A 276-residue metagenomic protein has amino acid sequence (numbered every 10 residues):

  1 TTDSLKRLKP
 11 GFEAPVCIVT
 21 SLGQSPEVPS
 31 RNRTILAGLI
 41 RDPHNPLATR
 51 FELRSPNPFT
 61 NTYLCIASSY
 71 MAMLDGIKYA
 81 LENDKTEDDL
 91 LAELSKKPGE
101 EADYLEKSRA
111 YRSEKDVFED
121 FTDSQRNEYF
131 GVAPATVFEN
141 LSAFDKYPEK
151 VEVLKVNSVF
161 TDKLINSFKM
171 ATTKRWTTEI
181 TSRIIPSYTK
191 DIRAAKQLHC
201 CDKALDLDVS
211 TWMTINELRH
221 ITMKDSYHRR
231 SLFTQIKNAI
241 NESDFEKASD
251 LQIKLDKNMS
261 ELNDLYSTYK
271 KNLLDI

Functional and structural regions predicted by a protein language model:
T1-I276: C-terminal accessory/tail domains of diverse enzymes
